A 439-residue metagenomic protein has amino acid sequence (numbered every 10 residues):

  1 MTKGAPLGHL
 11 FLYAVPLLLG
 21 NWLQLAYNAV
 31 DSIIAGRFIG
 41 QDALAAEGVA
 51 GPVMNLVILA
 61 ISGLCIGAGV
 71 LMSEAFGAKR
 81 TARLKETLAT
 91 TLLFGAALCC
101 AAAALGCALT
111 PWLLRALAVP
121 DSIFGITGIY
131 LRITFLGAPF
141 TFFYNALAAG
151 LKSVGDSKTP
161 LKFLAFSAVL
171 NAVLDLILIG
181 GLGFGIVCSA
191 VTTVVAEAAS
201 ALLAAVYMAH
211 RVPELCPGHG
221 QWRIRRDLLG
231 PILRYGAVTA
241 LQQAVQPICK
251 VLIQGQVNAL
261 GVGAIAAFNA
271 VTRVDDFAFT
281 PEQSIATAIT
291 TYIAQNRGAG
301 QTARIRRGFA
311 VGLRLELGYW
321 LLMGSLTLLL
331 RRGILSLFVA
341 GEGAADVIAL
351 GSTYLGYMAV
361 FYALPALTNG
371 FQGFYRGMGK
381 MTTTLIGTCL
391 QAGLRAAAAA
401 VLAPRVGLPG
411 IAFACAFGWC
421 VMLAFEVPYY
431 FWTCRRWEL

Functional and structural regions predicted by a protein language model:
M1-A14, M72-G137, G181-A237, I293-V360 (+1 more regions): Short alpha-helical transmembrane segments in multi-pass integral membrane proteins
L12-D31, I133, Y144, S167 (+5 more regions): Transmembrane helical elements of multi-pass membrane transporters/channels
L17, N21, I33, V70 (+16 more regions): Transmembrane alpha-helix boundary and packing residues in multipass membrane permease domains and related
L18, W22, A26, V30 (+21 more regions): Generic alpha-helical transmembrane segments of integral inner-membrane proteins, especially permease/transport modules
A26-A45, L114-D121, I177-F184, A244-F277 (+4 more regions): Helix-terminus/linker motif at the lipid-water interface of multi-pass membrane proteins
L44-A104, T141-P160, A267-R331, P365-G379 (+1 more regions): Small-residue-rich hydrophobic transmembrane alpha-helices
C65, I133-K152, P160-A168, S189-A204 (+4 more regions): Short runs within selected transmembrane alpha-helices of multi-pass transporters and secretion channels
